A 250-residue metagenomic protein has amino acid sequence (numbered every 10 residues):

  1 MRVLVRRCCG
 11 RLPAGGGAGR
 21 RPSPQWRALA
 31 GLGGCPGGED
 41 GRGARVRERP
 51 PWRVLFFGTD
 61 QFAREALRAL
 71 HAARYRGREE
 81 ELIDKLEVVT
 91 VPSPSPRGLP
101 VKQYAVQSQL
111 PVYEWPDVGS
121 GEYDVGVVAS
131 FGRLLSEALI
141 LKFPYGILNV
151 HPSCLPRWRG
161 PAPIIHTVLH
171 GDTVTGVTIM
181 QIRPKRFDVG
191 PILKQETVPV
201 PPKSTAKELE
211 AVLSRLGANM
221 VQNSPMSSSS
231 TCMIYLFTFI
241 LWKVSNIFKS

Functional and structural regions predicted by a protein language model:
R2-S250: One-carbon transfer enzymes
